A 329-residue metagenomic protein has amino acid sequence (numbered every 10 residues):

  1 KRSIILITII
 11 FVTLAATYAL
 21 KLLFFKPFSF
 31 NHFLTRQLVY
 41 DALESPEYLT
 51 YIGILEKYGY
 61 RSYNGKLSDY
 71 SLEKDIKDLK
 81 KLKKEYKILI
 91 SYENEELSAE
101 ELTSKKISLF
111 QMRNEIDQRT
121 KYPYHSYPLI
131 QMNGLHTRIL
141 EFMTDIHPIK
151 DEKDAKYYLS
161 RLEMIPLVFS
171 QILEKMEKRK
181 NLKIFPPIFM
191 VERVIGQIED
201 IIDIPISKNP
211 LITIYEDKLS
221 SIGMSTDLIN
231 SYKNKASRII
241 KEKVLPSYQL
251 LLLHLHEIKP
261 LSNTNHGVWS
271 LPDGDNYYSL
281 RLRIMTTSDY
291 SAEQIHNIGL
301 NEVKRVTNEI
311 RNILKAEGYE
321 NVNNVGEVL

Functional and structural regions predicted by a protein language model:
R2-L329: N-terminal maturation segment of proteins
